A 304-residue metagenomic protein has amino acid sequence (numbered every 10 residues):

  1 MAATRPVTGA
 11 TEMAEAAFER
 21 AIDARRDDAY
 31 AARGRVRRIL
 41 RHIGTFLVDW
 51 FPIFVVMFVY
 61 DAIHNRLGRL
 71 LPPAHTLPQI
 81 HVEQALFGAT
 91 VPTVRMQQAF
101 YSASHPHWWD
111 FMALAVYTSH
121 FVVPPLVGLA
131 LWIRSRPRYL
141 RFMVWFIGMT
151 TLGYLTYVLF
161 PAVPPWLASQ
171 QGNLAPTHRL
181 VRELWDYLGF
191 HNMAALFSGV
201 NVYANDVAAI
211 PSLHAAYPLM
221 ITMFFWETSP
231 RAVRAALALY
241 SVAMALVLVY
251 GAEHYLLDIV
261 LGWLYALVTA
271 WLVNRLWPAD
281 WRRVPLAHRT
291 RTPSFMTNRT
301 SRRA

Functional and structural regions predicted by a protein language model:
A2-P125, N298-A304: N-terminal transmembrane-helix/juxtamembrane module of multi-pass inner/ER membrane proteins
F58-A62, T150-V158, L239-Y250: Aromatic-anchored segments of alpha-helical transmembrane domains
W108-V123, A204-E227, L256, V260: Membrane-interface loop-to-helix entry segments
P124-P161, P165-P176: Interfacial segments of alpha-helical transmembrane regions
V127-I133, A215-R234, L264-V273: Membrane-interfacial alpha-helical segments at the cytosolic side of multi-pass membrane proteins
L159-T228: Membrane-interfacial catalytic/cofactor-binding modules of polytopic membrane enzymes
A162-S169, A209, A243-T269: Interfacial helix-loop-helix junctions of multi-pass membrane proteins
L272-A304: Membrane-proximal cytoplasmic C-terminal regulatory module of class A 7TM GPCRs
